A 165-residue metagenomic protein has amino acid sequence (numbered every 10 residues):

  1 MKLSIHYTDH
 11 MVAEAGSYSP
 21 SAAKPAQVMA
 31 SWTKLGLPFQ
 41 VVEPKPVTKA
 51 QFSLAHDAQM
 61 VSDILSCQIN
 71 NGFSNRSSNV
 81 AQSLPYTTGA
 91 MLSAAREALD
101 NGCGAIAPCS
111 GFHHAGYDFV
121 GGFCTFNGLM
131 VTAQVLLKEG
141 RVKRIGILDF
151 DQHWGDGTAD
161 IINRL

Functional and structural regions predicted by a protein language model:
M1-L165: HDAC/HDAC-like amidohydrolase catalytic core signature
